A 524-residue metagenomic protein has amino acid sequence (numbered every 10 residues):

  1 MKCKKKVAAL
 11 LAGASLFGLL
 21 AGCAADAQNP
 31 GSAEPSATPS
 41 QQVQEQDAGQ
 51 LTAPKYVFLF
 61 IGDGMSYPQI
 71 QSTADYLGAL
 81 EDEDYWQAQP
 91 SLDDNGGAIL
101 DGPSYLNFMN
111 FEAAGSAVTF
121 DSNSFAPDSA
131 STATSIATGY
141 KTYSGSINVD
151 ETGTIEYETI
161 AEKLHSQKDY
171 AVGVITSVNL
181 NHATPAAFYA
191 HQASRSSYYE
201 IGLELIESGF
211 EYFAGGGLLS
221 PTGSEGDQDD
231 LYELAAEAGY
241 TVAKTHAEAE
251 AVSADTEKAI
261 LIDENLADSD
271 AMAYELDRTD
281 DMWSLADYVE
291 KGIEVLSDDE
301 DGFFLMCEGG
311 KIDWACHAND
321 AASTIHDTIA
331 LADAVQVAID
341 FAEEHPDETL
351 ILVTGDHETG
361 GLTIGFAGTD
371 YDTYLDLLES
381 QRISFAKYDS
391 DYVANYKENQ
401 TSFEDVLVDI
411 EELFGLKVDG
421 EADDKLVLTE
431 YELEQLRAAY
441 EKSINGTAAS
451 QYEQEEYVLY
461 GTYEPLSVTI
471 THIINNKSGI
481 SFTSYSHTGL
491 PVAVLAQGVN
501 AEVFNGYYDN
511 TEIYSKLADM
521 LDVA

Functional and structural regions predicted by a protein language model:
M1-K2, E34: Compositionally biased, low-complexity segments enriched in small residues
C3-D26: Sec-dependent N-terminal signal peptides of Gram-positive bacterial secreted proteins and lipoproteins
A12, K168, P346-D347: Proline-centered flexible-loop/turn and helix-kink motifs
L19-E45: Sec-dependent signal peptide cleavage junction
Q42-V43, D47-D75, I136-H165, Y170-A187 (+3 more regions): Mobile, glycine-rich extracellular loop/lid and propeptide segments that shape or gate substrate/ligand access
L51-Y56, M65-T134, H182-A524: A post-motif C-terminal structural segment
